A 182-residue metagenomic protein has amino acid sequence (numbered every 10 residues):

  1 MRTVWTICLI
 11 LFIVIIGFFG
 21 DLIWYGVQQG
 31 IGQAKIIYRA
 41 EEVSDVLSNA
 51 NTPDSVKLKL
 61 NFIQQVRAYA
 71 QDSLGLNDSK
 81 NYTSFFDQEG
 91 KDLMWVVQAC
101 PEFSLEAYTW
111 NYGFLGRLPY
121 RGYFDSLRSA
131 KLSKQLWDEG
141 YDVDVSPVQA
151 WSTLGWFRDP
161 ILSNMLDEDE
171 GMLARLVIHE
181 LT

Functional and structural regions predicted by a protein language model:
M1-K91: N-terminal low-structure segments adjacent to metalloprotease catalytic domains across cellular compartments
Q65-T182: Acidic/His-rich structured neighborhood in mature extracellular/periplasmic domains
